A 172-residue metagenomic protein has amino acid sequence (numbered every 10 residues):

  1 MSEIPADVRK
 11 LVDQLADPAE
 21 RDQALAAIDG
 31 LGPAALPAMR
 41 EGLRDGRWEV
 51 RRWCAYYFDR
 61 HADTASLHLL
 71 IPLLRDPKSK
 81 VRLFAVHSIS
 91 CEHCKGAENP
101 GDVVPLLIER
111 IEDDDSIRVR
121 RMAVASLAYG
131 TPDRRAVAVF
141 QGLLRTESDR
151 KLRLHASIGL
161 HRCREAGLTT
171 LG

Functional and structural regions predicted by a protein language model:
S2-D13, G32-R44, D63-R75, K95-E112 (+2 more regions): Amphipathic alpha-helical scaffolding segments comprising HEAT/armadillo-like alpha-solenoid repeats
P5, R9, R21-D22, P37 (+5 more regions): Alpha-solenoid HEAT/ARM repeat scaffold
K10-G30: Alpha-helical segment of the N-proximal tetratricopeptide repeat
D17-R21, P33, W48-E49, T64 (+3 more regions): Alpha-helix N-cap/helix-start positions at coil->helix boundaries
D29, D59, S90, A125-Y129 (+1 more regions): Structural signature of alpha-helical solenoid repeat scaffolds
S88-H93, C163-E165: Hydrophobic residues within the alpha-helices of tandem HEAT/HEAT-like
D149, R153-G172: Eukaryotic acidic, Ser/Thr-rich intrinsically disordered low-complexity regions
